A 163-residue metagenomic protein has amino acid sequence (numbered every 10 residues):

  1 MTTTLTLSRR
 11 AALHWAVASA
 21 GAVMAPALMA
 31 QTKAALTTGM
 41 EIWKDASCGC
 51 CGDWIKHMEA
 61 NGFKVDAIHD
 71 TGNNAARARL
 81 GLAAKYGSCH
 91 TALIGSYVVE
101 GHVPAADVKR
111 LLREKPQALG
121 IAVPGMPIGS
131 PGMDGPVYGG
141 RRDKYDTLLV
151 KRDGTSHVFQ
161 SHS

Functional and structural regions predicted by a protein language model:
T2-A20: N-terminal secretory signal peptides and thylakoid transit peptides that target proteins across membranes
A30-A34: Boundary at the C-terminal end of the N-terminal hydrophobic targeting segment
L36-D53: Local sequence-structure signature of Cys/Sec-based thiol-disulfide redox active-site neighborhoods
S47, W54, H69-G72, P104-V108: Stable alpha-helical elements in mature extracytoplasmic
K56-A67: Iron-sulfur (Fe-S) cluster-binding segments and ferredoxin-like electron-carrier domains, especially [2Fe-2S]
V65-A76, Y86, I94: Thiol-based oxidoreductase modules, predominantly thioredoxin-like and allied folds used for disulfide exchange
R79, K85-S163: Thiol/selenol-based redox catalytic cores and closely related redox-interacting motifs
